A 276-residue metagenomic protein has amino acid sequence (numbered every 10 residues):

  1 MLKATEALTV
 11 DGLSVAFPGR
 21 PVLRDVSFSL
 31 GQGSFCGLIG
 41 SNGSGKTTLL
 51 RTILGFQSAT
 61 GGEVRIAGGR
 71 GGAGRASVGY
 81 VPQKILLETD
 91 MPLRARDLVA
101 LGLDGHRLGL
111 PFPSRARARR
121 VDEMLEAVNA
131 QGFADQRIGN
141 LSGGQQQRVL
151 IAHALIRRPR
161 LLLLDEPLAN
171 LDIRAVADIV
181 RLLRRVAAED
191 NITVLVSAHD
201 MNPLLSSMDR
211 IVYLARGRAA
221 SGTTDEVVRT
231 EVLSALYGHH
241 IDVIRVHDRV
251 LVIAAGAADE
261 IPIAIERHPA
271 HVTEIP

Functional and structural regions predicted by a protein language model:
L54: Helix-to-loop junction immediately C-terminal to a conserved catalytic motif
G62-V78: Conserved ABC transporter NBD signature motif
R115-F133: Conserved ABC ATPase "signature" region
R137-L141: Conserved ABC ATPase signature
R158: Conserved catalytic motifs of ABC-family nucleotide-binding domains
L162-E166: Catalytic Walker B motif of ABC-type/P-loop ATPase nucleotide-binding domains
T230, L236-P276: ABC ATPase nucleotide-binding domains
